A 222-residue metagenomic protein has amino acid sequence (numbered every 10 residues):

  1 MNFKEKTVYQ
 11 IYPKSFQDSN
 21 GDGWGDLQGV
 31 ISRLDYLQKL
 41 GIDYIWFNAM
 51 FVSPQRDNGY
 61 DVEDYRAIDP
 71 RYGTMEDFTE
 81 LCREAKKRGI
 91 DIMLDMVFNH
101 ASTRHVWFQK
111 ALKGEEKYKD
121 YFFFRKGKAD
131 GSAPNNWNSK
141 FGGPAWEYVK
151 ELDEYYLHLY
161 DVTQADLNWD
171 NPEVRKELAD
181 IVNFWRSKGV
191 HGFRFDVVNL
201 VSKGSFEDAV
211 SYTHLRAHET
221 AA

Functional and structural regions predicted by a protein language model:
M1-L94, N99-F184, V190-G192, V198: N-terminal structural segment of carbohydrate-active enzymes
N199-Y212: Active-site His/acidic residue clusters
H214-A217, A221-A222: Single conserved hydrophobic/aromatic residue that forms the stacking wall/gate of nucleotide- or nucleobase-binding
